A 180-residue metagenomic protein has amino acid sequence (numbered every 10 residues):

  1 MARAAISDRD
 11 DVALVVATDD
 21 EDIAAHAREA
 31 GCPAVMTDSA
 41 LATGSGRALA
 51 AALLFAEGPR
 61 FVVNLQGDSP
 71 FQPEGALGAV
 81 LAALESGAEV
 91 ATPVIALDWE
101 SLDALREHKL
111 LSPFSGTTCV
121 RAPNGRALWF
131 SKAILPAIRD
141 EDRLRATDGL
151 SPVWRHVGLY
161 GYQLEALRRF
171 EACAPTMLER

Functional and structural regions predicted by a protein language model:
M1-T18: N-terminal glycine-rich phosphate-binding loop and ensuing alpha1 helix
D11, E57-P59, S86-V90: Short, high-confidence coil segments that cap the C-terminus of an alpha-helix and link into the following beta-strand
L14-V16, V62, A127: Hydrophobic/aromatic residues located in beta-strands of well-ordered beta-sheets within soluble catalytic
V16-D19, T43, R180: Short secondary-structure boundary/capping elements
E21-A82: Short phosphate-binding loop-to-helix
Q72-C173: Conserved core of the sugar-phosphate nucleotidyltransferase
A174-R180: Donor nucleotide-sugar recognition loop
